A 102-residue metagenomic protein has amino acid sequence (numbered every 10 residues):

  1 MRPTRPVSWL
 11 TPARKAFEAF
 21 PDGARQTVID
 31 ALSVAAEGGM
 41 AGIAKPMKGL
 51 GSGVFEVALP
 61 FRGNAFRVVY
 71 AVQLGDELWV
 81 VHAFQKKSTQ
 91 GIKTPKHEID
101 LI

Functional and structural regions predicted by a protein language model:
M1-A65, L74-E77, F84-L101: Basic, Lys/Arg-enriched alpha-helical interface segments
